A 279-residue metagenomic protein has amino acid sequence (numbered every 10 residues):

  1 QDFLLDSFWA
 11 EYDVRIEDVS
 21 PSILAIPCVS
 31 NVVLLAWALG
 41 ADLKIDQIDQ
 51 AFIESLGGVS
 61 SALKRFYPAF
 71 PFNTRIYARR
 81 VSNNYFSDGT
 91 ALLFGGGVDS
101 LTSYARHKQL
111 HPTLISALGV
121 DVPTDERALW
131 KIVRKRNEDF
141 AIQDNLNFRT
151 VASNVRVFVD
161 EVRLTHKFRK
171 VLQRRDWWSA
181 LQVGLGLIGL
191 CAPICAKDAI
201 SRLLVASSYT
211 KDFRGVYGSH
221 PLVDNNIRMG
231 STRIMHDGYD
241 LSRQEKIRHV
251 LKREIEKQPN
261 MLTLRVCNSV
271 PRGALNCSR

Functional and structural regions predicted by a protein language model:
Q1-P21, A38, K44: Beta-strand-enriched, solvent-exposed domains that form extended recognition/catalytic surfaces
S22, I26-P27, N31, A36-L43 (+2 more regions): Nucleotide-activated chemistry modules centered on ATP-dependent adenylation/adenylyltransferase
G95: Metallo-beta-lactamase
